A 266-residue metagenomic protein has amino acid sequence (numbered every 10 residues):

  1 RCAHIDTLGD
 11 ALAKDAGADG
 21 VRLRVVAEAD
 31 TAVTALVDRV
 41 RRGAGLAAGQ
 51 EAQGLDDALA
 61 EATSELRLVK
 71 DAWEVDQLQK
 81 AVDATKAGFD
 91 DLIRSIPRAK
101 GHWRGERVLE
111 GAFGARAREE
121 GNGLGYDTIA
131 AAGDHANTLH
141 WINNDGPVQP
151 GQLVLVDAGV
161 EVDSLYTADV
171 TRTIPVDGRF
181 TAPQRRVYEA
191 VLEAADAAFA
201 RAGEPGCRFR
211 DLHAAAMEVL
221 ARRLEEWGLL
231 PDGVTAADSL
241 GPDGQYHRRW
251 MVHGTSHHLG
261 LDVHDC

Functional and structural regions predicted by a protein language model:
R1-C266: Active-site neighborhoods and metal-handling regions in enzymes and metal-associated proteins
